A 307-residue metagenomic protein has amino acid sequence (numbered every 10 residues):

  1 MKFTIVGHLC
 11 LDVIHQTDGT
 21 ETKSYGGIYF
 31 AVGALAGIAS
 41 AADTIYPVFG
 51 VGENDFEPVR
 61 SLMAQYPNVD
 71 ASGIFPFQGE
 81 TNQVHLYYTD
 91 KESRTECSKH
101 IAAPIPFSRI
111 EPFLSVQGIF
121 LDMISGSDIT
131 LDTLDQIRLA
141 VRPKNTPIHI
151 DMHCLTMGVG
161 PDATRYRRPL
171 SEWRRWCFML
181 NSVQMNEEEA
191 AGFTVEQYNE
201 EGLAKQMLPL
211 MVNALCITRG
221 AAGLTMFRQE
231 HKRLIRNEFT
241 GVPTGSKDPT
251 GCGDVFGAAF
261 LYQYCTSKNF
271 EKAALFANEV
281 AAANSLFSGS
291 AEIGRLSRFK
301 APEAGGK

Functional and structural regions predicted by a protein language model:
F3, L11-T22, G37-S127, D132-D135 (+2 more regions): Conserved N-terminal subdomain of the carbohydrate kinase-like
T4, I148-D151, C216: Structural detector of well-ordered beta-strand residues that form the stable sheet scaffold of enzyme domains
G7-L9, V255: Active-site metal-binding loops of divalent metal-dependent hydrolases
D18-K23, D162-Y166: Short glycine-enriched, charge-decorated loop/helix-capping segments at active-site entrances that position
L35, N186, G253: Short, conserved phosphate/pyrophosphate- and ester-handling motifs at nucleotide-, phospho-/glycolipid
E111-P112, R175-W176, L208: Structural alpha-helical scaffold elements that stabilize or flank donor/cofactor-binding regions in carbohydrate
M123-K205: Conserved beta-alpha-beta core of the PfkB/ribokinase-like small-molecule kinase fold
P169, Q197-K307: Conserved phosphate-binding/catalytic region of the ribokinase-like
